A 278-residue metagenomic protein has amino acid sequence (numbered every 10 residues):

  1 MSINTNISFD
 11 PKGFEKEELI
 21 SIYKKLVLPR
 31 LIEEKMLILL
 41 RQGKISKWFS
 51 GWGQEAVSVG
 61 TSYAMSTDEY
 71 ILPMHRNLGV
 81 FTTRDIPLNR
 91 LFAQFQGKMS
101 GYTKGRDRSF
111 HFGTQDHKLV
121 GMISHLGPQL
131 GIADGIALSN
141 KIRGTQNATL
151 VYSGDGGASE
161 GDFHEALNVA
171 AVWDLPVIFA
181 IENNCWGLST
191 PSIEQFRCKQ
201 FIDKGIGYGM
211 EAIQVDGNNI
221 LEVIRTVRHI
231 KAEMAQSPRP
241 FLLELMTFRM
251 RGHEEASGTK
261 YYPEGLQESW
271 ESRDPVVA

Functional and structural regions predicted by a protein language model:
M1-S46, T67, E271: Cofactor-/ligand-binding subdomain signature composed of acidic, glycine-rich, tryptophan-containing flexible loops
S2-N4, E233-A278: Glycine/aspartate-rich loop-and-adjacent alpha/beta segment that forms the canonical ThDP
E34, I38-W173, P191-R197, I202 (+1 more regions): Cofactor-binding active-site loop characterized by glycine-rich and histidine/acidic residues
G79, C185-L188, R249-R251: Short gly/pro/ser/thr-enriched loop/turn and capping motifs at secondary-structure boundaries
K141-T145, C198-H229, S272-A278: Conserved thiamine diphosphate
W173-I193: A short, conserved beta-to-alpha structural element at the edge of catalytic cores that scaffolds binding
A180-I181, I213-D216, V223, L242-M246: Short, conserved beta-strand edge motifs with alternating hydrophobic and charged residues
C185-T190, M210-V215, K260-S269: Short beta-alpha connecting loops at secondary-structure transitions that line or flank enzyme active sites
